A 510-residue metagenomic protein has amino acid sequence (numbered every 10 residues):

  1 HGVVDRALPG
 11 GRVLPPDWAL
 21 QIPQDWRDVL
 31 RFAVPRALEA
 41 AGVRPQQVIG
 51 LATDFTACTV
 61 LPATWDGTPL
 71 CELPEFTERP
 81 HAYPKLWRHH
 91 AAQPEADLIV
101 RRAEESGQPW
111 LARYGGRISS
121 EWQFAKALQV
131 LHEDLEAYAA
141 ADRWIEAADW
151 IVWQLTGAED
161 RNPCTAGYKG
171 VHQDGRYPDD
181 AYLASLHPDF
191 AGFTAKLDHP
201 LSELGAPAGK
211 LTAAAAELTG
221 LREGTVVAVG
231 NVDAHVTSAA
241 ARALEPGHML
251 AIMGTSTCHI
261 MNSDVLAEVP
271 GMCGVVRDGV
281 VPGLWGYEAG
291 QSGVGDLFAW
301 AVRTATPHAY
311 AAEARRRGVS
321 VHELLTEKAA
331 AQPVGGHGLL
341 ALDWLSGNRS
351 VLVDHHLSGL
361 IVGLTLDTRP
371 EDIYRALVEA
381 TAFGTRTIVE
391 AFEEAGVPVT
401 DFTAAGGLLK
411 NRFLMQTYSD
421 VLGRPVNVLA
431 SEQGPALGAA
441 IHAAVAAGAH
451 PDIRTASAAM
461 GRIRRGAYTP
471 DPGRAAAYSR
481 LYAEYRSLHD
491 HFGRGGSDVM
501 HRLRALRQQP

Functional and structural regions predicted by a protein language model:
H1-R12, Q24, I49-D97, E105 (+7 more regions): Glycine/Thr-rich phosphate-binding loops that ligate phosphate moieties of nucleotide and other phosphorylated ligands
H1-R44, L86: N-terminal phosphate-binding loop and adjacent alpha-helix
D17, P35, E39-K85, R113-E121 (+3 more regions): Short beta-strand-loop/turn "lid" adjacent to the catalytic site in phosphate-handling enzymes
V29-A41, I151, S238-A241, A376 (+4 more regions): Stable alpha-helical structural segments in soluble proteins, enriched in small hydrophobic residues
L30-I49, D134-A137, Y182-T194, E217-T219 (+1 more regions): Phosphate/pyrophosphate-binding loops at sites that engage ATP/ADP/AMP, CoA/4′-phosphopantetheine, polyphosphate
T59-A63, W153, K169-G170, V236-A240 (+2 more regions): Short beta-strand scaffold segments in enzyme catalytic cores
A63, V100-N231, L342-S346, Y374 (+1 more regions): Gly/Ser/Thr-rich active-site cleft segment
P163-Y168, V229-G230, H235-M253, T257 (+1 more regions): Conserved phosphate/anionic-ligand binding catalytic regions in large, soluble enzymes, centered on
